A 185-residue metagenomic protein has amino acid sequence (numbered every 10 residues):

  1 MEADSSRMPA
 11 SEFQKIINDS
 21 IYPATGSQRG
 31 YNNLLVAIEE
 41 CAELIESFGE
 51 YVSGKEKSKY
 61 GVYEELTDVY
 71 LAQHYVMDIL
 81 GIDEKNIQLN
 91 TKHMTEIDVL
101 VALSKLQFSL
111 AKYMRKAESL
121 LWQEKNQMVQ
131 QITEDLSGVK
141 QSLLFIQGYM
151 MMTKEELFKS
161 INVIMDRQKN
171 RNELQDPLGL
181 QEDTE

Functional and structural regions predicted by a protein language model:
M1-E185: Flexible "arm" and connector segments at domain edges
